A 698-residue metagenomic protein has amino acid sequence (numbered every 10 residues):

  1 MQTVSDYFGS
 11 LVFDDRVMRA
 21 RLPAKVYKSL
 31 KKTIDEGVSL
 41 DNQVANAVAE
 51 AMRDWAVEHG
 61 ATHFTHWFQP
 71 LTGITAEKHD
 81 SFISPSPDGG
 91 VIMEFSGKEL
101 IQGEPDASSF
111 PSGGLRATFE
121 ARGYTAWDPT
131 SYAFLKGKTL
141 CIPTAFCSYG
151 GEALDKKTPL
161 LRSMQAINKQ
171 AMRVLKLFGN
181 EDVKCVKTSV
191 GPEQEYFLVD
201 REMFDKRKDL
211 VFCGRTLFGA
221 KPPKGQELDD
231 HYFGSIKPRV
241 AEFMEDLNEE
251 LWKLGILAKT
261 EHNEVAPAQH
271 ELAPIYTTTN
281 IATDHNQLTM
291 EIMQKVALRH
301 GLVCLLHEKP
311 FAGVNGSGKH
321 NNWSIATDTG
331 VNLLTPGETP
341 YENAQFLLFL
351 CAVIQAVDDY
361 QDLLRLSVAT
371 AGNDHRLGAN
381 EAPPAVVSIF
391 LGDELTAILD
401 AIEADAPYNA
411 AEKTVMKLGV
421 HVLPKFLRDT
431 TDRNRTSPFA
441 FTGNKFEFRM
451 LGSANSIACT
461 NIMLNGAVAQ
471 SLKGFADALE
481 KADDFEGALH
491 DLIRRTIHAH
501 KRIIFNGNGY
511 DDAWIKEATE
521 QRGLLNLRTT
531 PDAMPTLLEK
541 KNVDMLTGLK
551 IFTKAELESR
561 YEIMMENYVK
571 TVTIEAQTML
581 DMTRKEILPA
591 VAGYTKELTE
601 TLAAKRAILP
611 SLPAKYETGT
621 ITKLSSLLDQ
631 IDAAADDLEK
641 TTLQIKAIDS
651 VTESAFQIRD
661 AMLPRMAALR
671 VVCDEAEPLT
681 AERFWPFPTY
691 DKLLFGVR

Functional and structural regions predicted by a protein language model:
M1-R16, Q165, K169, R173-K176: Flexible inter-domain linker/hinge segments
Y7-E120: Active-site core of metal-dependent hydrolases
V44-V48, F68-P70, K98-E99, F146 (+4 more regions): Active-site-proximal loop/turn and secondary-structure-junction residues that shape catalytic pockets, frequently
A61, T65-Q69, T283-R299, I325 (+3 more regions): Hydrophobic/aromatic-rich, well-ordered segments within soluble, folded domains that form packed cores
Q69, P87, W252, L298 (+17 more regions): Hydrophobic alpha-helix feature that most strongly marks membrane-spanning transmembrane helices and their immediate
G73-G89, P105-S108, R207, G214-T216 (+4 more regions): Short linear, low-complexity motifs centered on an aromatic residue
E120-H300, C304-L306, N315-G318, I325-E562: Glycine-rich, acidic/polar active-site loops that bind/position phosphate-bearing ligands
I493, A499-R698: C-terminal amphipathic alpha-helical interaction region
